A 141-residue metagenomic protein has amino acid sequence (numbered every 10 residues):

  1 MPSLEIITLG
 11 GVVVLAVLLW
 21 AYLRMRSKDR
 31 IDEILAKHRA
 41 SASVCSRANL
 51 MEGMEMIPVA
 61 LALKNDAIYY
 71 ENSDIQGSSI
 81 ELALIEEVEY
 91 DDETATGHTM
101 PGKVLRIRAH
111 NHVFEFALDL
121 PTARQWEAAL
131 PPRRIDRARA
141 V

Functional and structural regions predicted by a protein language model:
P2-A62: Anionic N-terminal interaction surfaces
S27-I31, Q76, L84-V141: Acidic, Ser/Thr- and proline-rich intrinsically disordered linker/docking segments of eukaryotic scaffolds
M51-P58, L63-A95, P101: Phosphoinositide-binding peripheral membrane targeting modules
